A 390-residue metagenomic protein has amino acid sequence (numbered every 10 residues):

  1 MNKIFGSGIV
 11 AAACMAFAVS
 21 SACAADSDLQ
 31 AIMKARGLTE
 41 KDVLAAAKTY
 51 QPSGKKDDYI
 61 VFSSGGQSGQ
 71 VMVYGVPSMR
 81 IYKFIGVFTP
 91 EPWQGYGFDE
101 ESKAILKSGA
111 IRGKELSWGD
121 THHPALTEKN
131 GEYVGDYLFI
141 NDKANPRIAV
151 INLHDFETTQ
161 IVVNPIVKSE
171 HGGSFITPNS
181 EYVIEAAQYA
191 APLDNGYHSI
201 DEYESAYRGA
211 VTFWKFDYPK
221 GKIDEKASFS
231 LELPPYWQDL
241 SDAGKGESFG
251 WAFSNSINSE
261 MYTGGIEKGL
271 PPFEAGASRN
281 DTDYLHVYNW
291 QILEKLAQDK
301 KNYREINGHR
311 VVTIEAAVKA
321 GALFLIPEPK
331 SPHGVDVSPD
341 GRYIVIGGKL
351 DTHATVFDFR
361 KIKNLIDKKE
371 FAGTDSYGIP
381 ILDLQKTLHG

Functional and structural regions predicted by a protein language model:
M1-V10: Bacterial N-terminal signal peptides that target proteins for export
S7, S20-S21: Serine residues within intrinsically disordered or low-complexity segments
V10-A18: Bacterial N-terminal signal peptides
C23-G390: Predominantly soluble domains enriched in secretory-pathway, periplasmic, or organellar proteins
